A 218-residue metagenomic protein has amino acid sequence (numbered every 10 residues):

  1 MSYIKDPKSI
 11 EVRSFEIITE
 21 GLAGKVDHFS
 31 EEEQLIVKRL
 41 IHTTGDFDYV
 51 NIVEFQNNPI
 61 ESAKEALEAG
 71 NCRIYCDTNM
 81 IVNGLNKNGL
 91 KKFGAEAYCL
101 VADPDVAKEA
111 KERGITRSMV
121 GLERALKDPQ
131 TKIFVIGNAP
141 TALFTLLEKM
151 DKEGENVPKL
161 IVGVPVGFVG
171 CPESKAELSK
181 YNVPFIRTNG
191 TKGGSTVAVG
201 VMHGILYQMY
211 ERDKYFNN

Functional and structural regions predicted by a protein language model:
M1-F29: Charged, compositionally biased N-terminal leader segments and the immediate start of the first structured element
D27-I41: N-terminal glycine-rich anion-binding loops that anchor highly charged ligand groups
H42-N51, A107-K108: Short, basic, glycine/proline-bearing loop/turn elements
Y49-A66: A short, well-structured juxtamembrane/interface segment
D77, V162-G163, V201: Buried hydrophobic positions in well-ordered alpha/beta secondary-structure cores of metabolic enzymes
T78-E153, G167, C171, K175: Conserved mixed alpha/beta catalytic, RNA-binding, or beta-rich assembly cores of soluble enzyme, regulatory
K159-V169: ADP-ribose/adenylate-binding Rossmann-like module
V169-N218: C-terminal functional extensions of proteins
